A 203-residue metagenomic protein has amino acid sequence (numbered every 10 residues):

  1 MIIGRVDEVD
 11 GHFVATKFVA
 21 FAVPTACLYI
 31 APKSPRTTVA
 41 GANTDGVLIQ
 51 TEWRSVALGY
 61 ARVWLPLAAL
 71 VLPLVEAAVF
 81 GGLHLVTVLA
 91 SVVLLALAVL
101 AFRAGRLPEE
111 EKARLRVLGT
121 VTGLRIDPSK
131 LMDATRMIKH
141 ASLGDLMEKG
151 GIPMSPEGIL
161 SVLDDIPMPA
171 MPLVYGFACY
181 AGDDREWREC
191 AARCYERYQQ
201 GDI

Functional and structural regions predicted by a protein language model:
M1-I203: A composition-biased, non-transmembrane "mature-region" signal
